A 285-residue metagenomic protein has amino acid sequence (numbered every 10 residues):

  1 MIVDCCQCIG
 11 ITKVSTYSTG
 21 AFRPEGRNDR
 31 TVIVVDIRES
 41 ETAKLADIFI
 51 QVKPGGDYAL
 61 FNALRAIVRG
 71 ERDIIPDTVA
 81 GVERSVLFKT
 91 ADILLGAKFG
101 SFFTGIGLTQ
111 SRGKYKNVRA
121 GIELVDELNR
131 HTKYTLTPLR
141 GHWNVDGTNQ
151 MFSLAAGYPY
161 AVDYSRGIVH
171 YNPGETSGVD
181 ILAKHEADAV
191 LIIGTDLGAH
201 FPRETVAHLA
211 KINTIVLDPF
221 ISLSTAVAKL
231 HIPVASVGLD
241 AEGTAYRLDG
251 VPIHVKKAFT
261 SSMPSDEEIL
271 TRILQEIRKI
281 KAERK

Functional and structural regions predicted by a protein language model:
M1-K133, A155-K285: Non-catalytic alpha/beta scaffold blocks inside enzyme catalytic domains
E39, Q110, R140-M151: N-terminal, charge-rich interaction modules
L136-P138: A short amphipathic beta-strand at an alpha->beta junction
